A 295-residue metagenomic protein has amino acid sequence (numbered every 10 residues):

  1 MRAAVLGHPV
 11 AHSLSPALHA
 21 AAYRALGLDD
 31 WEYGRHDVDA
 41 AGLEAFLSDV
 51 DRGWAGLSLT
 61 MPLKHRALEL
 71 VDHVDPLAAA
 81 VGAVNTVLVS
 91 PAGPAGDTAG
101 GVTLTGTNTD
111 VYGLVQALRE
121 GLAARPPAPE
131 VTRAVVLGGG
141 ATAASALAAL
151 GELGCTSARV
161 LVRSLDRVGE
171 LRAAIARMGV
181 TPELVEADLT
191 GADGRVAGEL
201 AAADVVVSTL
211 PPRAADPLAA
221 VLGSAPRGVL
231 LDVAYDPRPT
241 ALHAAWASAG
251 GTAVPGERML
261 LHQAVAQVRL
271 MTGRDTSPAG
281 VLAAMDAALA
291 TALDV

Functional and structural regions predicted by a protein language model:
R2-A124: Phosphate/diphosphate ligand-binding glycine-rich loop within oxidoreductases
G7, N108-V111, L118, L122 (+2 more regions): Glycine-rich adenosine-cofactor-binding loop
V10-H12, L165-D166, P237: Helix N-cap at the beta1-alpha1 junction of Rossmann-like dinucleotide-binding domains, i.e., the first residues
E152-S157, V180, A249-T252: Conserved S-adenosyl-L-methionine
C155-G179: NAD(P)-binding Rossmann-fold cofactor-contacting core
P182-V254: Rossmann-like adenosine-cofactor binding region
V233-V295: Adenosine-phosphate binding glycine-rich loop
